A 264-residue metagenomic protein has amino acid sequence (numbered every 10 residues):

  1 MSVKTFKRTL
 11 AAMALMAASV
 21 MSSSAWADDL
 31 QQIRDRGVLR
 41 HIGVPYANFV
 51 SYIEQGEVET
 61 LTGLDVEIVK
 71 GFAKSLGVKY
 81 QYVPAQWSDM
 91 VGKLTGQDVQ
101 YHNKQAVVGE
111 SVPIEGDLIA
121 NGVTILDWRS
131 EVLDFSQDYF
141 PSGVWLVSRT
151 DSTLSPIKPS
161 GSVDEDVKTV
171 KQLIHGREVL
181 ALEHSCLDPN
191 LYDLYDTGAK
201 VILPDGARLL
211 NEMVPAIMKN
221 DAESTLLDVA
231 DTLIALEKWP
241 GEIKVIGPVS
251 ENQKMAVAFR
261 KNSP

Functional and structural regions predicted by a protein language model:
S2-M13: Bacterial N-terminal signal peptides that target proteins for export
A11-M21: Hydrophobic helical h-region of N-terminal Sec-dependent signal peptides in bacterial secretory/periplasmic proteins
M21-A27: Sec/Tat signal peptide C-region and signal peptidase I cleavage site
D28-G122, P204-G206: Extracytoplasmic small-molecule ligand-binding "clamshell" domains of the periplasmic binding protein/Venus flytrap
P45, Y139-S148, T153-S155, L210-N211 (+1 more regions): Periplasmic-binding protein-like
F72, L94-Q97, L173, M213-M218 (+1 more regions): Hydrophobic residues within well-ordered alpha-helices
V78, Q86, V123-L187: A conserved helix-loop-strand patch within extracytoplasmic ligand-binding domains of the periplasmic binding
S88-G92, A106-E131, P189-L194, P215-E251: A ligand-binding cleft/hinge motif common to bilobed small-molecule-binding domains
